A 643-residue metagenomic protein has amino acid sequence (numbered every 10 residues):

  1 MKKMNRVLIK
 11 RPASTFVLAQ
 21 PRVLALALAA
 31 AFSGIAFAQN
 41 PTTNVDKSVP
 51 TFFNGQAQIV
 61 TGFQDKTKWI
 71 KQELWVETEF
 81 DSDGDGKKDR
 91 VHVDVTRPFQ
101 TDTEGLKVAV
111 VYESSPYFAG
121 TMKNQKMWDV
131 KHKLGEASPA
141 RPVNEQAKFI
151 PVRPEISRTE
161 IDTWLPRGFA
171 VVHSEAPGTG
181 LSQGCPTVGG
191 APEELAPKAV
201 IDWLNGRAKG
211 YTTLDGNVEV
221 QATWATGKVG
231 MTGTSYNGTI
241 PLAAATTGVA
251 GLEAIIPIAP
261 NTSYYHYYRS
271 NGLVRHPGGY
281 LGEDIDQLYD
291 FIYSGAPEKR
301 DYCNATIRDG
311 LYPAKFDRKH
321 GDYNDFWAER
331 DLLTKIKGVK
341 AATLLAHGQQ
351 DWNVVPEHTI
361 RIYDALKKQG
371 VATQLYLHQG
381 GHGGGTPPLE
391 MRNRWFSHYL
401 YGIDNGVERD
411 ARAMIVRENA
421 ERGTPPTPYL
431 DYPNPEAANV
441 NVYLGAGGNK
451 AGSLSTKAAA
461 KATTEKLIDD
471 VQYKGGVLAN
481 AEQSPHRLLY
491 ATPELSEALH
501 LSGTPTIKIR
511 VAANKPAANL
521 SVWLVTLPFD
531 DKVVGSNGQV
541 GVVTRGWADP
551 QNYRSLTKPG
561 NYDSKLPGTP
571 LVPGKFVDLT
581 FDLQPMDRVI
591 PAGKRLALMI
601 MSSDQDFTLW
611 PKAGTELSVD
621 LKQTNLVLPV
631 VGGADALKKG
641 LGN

Functional and structural regions predicted by a protein language model:
P41-K47, G55-V60, E73, Y376 (+1 more regions): C-terminal, loop-rich substrate-recognition/catalytic regions characterized by aromatic stacking residues
P41-N54, V60-F63, E79-S82, K88 (+8 more regions): Accessory cap/linker subdomain of secreted extracellular hydrolases
I59-L106, L495-E497, R510: N-terminal cap/lid segment of alpha/beta-hydrolase-fold proteins
G105-P116: Short beta-strand element of the alpha/beta-hydrolase
L165-L181: Conserved alpha/beta-hydrolase
V339, L345-H347, D351: Short beta-strand/loop motif that positions the catalytic acidic residue of the alpha/beta-hydrolase fold
W352-H358: Conserved alpha/beta-hydrolase "acid-adjacent" motif
L366-G383: Catalytic histidine neighborhood in serine/cysteine hydrolases with alpha/beta-hydrolase-type architecture
